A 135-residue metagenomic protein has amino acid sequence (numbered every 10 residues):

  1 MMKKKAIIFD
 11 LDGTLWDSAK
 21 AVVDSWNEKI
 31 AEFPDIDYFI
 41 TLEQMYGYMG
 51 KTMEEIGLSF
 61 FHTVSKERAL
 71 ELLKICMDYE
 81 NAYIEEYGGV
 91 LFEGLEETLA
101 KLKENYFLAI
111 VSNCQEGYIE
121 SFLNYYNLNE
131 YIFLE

Functional and structural regions predicted by a protein language model:
M2-K4, N105: A general structural motif
K4-L11, L15-E93: N-terminal helical cap/lid subdomain that shapes the substrate entry/recognition surface in HAD-like hydrolases
W26, G57, L95, I119-L123 (+1 more regions): Hydrophobic packing residues within well-ordered alpha-helices of enzyme cores
H62-S65, K103-F107, L128-E130: Short glycine/proline-enriched coil/turn segments at helix->beta-strand junctions
A82-I110, E116-E120: Short, acidic loop-to-helix structural element flanking the phosphoryl-transfer center in phosphate-processing enzymes
V90, E116-E135: Substrate-recognition "cap/lid" segment bordering the active-site pocket of phosphatases
